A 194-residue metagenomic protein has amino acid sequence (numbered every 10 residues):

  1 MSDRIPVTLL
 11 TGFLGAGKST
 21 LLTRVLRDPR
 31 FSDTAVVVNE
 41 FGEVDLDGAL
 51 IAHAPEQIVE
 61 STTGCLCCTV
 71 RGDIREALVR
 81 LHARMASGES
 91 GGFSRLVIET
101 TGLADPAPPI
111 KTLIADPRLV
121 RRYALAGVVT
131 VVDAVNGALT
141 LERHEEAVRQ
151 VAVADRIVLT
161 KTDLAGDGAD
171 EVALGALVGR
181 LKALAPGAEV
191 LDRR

Functional and structural regions predicted by a protein language model:
S2-T11, A16, T20-T140: Nucleotide-state-sensitive switch-loop elements of NTP-binding domains
C67-R71, A147, E171: Flexible, glycine- and charge-enriched loops at secondary-structure boundaries
R143-E145: Charged helix-capping and loop-helix junction motifs
V148-R194: Canonical P-loop GTPase G-domain recognition
